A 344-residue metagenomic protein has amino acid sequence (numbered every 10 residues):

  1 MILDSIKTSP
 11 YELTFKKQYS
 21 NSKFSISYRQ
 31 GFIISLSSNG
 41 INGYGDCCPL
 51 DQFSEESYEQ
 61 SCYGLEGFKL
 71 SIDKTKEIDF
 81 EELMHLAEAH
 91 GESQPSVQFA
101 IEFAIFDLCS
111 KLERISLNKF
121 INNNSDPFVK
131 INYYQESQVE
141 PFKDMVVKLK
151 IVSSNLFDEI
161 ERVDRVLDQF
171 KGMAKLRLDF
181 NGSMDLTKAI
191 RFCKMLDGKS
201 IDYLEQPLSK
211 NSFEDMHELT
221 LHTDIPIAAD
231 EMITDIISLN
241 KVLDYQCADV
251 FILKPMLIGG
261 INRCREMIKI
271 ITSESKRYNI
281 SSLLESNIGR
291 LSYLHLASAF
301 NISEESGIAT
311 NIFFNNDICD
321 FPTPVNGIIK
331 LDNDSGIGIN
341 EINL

Functional and structural regions predicted by a protein language model:
I2-L176, N181-S183, T187-I190, K194-G198 (+2 more regions): N-terminal capping/lid subdomain adjacent to the active-site entrance of alpha/beta enzymes
D46, E102, E159, E205 (+3 more regions): Acidic-residue sensor for enzyme active/binding pockets
D46-C48, Y203, L219-T220, V250: Residue-level detection of beta-strand scaffold positions
E55, L156-I160, S183-T187, K210-F213 (+3 more regions): Loop/helix-junction capping segments adjacent to catalytic residues or to phosphate/diphosphate-binding pockets
Y134-Q135, V146-L156, R177-G182, I201-N211 (+2 more regions): Catalytic beta/alpha-barrel core
A174, F180, L186-I233, I237-D244: Aromatic-anchored, glycine/proline-accented short structural segments that stabilize local strand-turns or short
S212-P226, I233-I328, D334: Shared catalytic-loop signature of beta/alpha-barrel
